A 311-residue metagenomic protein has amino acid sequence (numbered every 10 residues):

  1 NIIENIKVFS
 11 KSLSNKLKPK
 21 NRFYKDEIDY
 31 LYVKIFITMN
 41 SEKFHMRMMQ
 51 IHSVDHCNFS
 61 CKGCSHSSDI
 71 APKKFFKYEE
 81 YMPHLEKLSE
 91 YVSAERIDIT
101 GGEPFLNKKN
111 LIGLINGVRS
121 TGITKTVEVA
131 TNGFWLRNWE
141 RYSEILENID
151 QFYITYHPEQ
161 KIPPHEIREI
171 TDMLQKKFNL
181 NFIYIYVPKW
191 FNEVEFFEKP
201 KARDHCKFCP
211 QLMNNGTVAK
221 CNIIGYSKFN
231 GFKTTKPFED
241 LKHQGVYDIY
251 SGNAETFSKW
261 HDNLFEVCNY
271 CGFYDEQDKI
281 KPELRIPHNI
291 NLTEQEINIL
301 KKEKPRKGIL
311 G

Functional and structural regions predicted by a protein language model:
N1-N40, N263-G311: Radical SAM enzyme core and accessory elements
K18, K25, D29, P200-A202 (+1 more regions): A C-terminal cap/extension of S-adenosyl-L-methionine-dependent methyltransferases that defines the acceptor-substrate
F23-V129, L136-R137, L292-K307: Conserved alpha-helical substructure of the radical SAM core
I51, D55-N58, P200, D262-F265: Processing junctions and N-termini across compartments
C57, C61-C64, C206-C209, C221 (+1 more regions): Short cysteine clusters
P72, M213-N215, E276-K281: Extracellular/mature segments of secreted proteins
L106-N215, A219-I223: Conserved AdoMet/S-adenosylmethionine-binding subsite of the radical SAM
D172-W190, I223-K279: C-terminal accessory region of radical SAM enzymes
